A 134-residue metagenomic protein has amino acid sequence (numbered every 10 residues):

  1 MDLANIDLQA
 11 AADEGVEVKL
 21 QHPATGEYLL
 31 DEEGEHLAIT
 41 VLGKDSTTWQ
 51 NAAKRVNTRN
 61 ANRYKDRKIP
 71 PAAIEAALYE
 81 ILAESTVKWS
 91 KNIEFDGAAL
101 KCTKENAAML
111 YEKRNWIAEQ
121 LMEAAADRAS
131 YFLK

Functional and structural regions predicted by a protein language model:
M1-E14: Short, intrinsically disordered N-terminal pre-domain segments
D7, A24-G26, D45-T47: Residues that cap or initiate secondary-structure elements
A12-E27: Short acidic, Pro/Gly- and aromatic-enriched capping/linker segments at domain boundaries
D31-K134: Short, surface-exposed, charged amphipathic helix/loop patches that serve as local interaction elements
